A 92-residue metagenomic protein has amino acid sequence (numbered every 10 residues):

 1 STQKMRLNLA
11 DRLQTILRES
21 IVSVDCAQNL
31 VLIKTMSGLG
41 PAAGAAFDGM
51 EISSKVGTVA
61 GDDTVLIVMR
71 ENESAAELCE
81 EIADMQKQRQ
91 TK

Functional and structural regions predicted by a protein language model:
S1-T2: Minor-groove-contacting beta-hairpin "wing" of winged helix-turn-helix DNA-binding domains
R6-M85: Non-DNA-binding regulatory cores of transcription-related proteins, predominantly C-terminal effector-binding
K87-K92: Generic C-terminal helix-cap and adjacent flexible tail
